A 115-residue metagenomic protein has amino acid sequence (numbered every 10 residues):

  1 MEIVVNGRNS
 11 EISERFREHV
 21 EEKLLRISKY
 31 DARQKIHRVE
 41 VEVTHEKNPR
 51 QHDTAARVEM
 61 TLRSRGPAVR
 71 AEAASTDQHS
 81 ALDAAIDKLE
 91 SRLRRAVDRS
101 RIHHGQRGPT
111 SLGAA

Functional and structural regions predicted by a protein language model:
M1-A115: N-terminal, polar/charged subdomain of small-to-medium soluble alpha/beta proteins
